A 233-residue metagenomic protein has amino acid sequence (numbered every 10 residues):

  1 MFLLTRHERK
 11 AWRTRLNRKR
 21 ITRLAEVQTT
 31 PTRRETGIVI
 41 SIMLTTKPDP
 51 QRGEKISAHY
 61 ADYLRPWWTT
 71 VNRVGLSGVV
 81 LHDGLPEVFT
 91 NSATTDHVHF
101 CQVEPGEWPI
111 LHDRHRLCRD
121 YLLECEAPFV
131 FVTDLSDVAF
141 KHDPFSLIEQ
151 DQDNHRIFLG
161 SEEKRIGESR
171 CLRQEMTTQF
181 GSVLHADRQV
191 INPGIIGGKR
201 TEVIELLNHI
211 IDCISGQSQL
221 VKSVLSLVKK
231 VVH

Functional and structural regions predicted by a protein language model:
F2-D113, L117-P128, T201: N-terminal anchoring/stem segment of glycosyltransferases
S41-M43, V80-G84, T133-L135, G160-E162 (+2 more regions): Short His-Asn-centered micro-motif
K47-Q51, G167-R170, L207: Short acidic/His/Gly/Ser-rich catalytic and metal-binding motifs that mark active-site loops of diverse hydrolases
Q51-R52, F89-S92, F140-F145, L207-N208: A short acidic (Asp/Glu
H99-W108, L159-E163, S218-L225: A generic structural motif
H115-R170, I204: GT-A fold catalytic core of metal-dependent nucleotide-sugar glycosyltransferases, centered on the diacidic
L172-D187: Short, flexible, basic/aromatic active-site loop/helix in glycosyltransferases
A186-H233: Catalytic core and acceptor-binding pocket of nucleotide-sugar-dependent glycosyltransferases
